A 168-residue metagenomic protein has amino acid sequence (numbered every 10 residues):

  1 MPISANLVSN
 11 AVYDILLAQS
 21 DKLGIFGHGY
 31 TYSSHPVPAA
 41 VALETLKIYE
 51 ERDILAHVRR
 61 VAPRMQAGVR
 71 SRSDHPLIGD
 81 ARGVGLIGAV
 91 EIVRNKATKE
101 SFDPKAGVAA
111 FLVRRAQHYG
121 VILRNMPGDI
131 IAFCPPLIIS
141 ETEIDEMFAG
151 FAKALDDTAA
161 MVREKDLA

Functional and structural regions predicted by a protein language model:
M1-A168: Conserved N-terminal phosphate-binding loop of PLP-dependent enzymes in the Aspartate aminotransferase
